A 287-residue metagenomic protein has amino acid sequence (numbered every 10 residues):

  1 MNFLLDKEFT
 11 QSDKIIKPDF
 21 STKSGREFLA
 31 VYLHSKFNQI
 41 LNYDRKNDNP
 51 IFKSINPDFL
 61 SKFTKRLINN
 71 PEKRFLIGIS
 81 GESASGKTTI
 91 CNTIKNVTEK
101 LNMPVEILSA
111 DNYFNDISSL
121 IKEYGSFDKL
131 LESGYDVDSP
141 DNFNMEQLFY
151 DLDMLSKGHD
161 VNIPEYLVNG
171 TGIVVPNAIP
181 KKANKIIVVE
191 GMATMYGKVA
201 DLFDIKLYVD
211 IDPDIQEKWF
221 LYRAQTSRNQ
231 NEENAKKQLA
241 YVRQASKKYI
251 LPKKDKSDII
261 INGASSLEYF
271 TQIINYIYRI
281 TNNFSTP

Functional and structural regions predicted by a protein language model:
N2-P71, Y222-T226, Q244-P287: NTP-dependent small-molecule kinase module
L76-S80: Short hydrophobic/aromatic beta-strand immediately N-terminal to the Walker A/P-loop
A84: Walker A (P-loop) phosphate-binding loop of P-loop NTPases
K87: Conserved lysine of the Walker
I90, I94: Hydrophobic positions on the alpha1 helix immediately C-terminal to the Walker A/P-loop
E106-S109, Y113-V168: Conserved nucleotide-sensing/catalytic segment adjacent to the nucleotide-binding pocket in NTP-handling enzymes
D111, D204, D258: Receiver (REC) domain switch/active-site residues of two-component response regulators
I173-T226: ATP-dependent NMP and nucleoside kinases share a basic, alpha-helical "lid"
